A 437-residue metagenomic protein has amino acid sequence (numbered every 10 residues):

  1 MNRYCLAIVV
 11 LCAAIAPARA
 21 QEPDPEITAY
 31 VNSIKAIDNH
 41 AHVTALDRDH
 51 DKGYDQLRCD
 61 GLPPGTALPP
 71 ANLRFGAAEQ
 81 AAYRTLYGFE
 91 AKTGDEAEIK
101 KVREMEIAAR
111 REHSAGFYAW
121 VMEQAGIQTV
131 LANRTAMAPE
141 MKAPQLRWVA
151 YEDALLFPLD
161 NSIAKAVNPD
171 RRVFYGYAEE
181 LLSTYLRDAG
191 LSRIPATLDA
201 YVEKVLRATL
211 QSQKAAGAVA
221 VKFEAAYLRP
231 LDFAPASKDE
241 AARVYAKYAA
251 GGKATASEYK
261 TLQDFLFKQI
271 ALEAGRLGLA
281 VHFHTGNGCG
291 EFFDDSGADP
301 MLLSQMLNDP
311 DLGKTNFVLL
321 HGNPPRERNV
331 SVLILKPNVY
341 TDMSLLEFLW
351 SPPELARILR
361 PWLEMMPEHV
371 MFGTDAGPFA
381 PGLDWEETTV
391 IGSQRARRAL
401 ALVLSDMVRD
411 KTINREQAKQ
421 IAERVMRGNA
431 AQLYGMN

Functional and structural regions predicted by a protein language model:
C5-A14: Bacterial N-terminal signal peptides
A18-A20: Boundary at the C-terminal end of the N-terminal hydrophobic targeting segment
E22-N39, D47, L57-K92, K100-A108 (+3 more regions): Mid-to-C-terminal alpha-helical segments outside catalytic/metal-binding sites
N32, K52-A150, L155-L159, R171-R193 (+1 more regions): Alpha-helical scaffold segments that flank or form the walls of functional sites
K35-R48, A280-G288: Histidine-centered catalytic micro-motifs
H40, V130, V221, H284 (+3 more regions): Divalent metal-coordination and catalytic microenvironments
L198-F223, P230-V339, P353-M371: Histidine/acidic residue-rich metal-binding segments in metalloenzymes
A298, L302-N316, H321-N437: H/E-rich (His + Asp/Glu) clusters that bind or coordinate divalent metals
